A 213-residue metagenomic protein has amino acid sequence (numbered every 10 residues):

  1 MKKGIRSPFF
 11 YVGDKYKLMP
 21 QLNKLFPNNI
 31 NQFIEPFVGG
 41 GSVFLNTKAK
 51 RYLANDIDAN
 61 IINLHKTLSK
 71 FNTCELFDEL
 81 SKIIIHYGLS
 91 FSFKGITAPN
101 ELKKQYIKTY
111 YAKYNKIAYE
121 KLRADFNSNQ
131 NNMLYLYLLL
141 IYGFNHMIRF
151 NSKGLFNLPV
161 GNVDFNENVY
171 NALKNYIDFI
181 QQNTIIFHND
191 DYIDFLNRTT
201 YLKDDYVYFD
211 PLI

Functional and structural regions predicted by a protein language model:
M1-F37, S42-V43, T47: S-adenosyl-L-methionine
V12-K17, E167, I186, D190: Conserved phosphate-coordination/catalytic loops
L22, F33-T47, A54-D58, Y137 (+4 more regions): Conserved proline-anchored active-site loop of SAM-dependent methyltransferases that bridges a beta-strand
N28, T47-A49, I180-Q182, L202: Short, well-ordered coil/turn elements that cap or connect secondary structure elements
K50-Q182: Class I S-adenosyl-L-methionine-dependent methyltransferase module
T184-I185, D205: Short, conserved active-site loop motifs that form the nucleotide-linked donor/cofactor pocket
F195-Y201: Short conserved loop adjoining the S-adenosyl-L-methionine
